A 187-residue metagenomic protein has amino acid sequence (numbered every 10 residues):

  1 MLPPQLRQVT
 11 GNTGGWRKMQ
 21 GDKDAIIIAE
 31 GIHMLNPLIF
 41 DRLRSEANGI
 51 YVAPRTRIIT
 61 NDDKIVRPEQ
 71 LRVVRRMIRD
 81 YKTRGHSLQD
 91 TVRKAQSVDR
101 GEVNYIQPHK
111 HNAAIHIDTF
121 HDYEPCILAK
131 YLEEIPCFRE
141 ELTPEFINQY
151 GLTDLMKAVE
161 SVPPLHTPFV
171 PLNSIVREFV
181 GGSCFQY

Functional and structural regions predicted by a protein language model:
M1-I27, H86-K94, S174-I175, G181 (+1 more regions): ATP-dependent small-molecule kinase phosphotransfer cores that center on conserved nucleotide phosphate-binding segments
I26-G31, I50-Y51: Structural recognition of the conserved hydrophobic beta-strand(s) that form the central parallel beta-sheet of P-loop
M34: Residues immediately C-terminal
P37-Y187: Conserved NTP phosphate-binding and transfer environment spanning the P-loop NTPase/kinase superfamily
